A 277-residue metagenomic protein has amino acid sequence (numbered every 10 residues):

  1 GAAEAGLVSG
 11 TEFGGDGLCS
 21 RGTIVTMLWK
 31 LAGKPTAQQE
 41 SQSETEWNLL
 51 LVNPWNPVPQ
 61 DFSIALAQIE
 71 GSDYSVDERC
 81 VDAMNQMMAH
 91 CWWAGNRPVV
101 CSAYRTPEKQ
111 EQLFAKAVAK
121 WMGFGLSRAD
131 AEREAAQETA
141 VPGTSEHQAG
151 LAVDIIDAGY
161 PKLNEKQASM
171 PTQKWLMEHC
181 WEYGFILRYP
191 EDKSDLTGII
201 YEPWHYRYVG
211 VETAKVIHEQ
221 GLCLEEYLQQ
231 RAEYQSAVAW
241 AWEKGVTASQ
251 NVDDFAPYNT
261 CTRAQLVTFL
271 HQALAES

Functional and structural regions predicted by a protein language model:
G1-S41, Q229-S277: N-terminal propeptides
Q39-R231: Extracytoplasmic cell-surface/polysaccharide-interacting catalytic and binding patches
